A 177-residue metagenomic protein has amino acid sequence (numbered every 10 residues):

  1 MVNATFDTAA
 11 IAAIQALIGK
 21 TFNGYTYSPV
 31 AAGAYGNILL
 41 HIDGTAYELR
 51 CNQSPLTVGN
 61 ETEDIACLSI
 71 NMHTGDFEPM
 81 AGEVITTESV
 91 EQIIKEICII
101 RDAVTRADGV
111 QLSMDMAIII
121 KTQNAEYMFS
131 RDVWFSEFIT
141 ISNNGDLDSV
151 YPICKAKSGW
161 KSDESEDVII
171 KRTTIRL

Functional and structural regions predicted by a protein language model:
M1-L177: Surface-exposed, interaction-prone regions used to assemble/regulate multi-protein complexes
